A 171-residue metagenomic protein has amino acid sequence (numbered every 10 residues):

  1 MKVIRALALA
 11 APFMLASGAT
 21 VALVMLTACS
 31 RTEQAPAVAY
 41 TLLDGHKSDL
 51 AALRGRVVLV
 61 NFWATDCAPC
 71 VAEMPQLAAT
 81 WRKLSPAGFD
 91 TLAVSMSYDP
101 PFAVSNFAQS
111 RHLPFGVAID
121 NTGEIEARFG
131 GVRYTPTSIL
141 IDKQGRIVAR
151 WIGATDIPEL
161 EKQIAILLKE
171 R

Functional and structural regions predicted by a protein language model:
M1-T27: Sec-dependent bacterial lipoprotein signal peptides
L26-A51: N-terminal "domain-start" segment that seeds a small globular fold
A35-P36, V58, T135-P136: Short loop/turn microsegments at loop-to-beta-strand junctions
L50-A68: Short active-site neighborhood of thiol/selenol oxidoreductases, capturing the structured segment around
A72-R111, N121-A127: Structural microenvironment flanking redox-active thiols in thiol-disulfide oxidoreductases
Q109-P114, N121-A165: Thiol/disulfide oxidoreductase modules built on the thioredoxin-like
